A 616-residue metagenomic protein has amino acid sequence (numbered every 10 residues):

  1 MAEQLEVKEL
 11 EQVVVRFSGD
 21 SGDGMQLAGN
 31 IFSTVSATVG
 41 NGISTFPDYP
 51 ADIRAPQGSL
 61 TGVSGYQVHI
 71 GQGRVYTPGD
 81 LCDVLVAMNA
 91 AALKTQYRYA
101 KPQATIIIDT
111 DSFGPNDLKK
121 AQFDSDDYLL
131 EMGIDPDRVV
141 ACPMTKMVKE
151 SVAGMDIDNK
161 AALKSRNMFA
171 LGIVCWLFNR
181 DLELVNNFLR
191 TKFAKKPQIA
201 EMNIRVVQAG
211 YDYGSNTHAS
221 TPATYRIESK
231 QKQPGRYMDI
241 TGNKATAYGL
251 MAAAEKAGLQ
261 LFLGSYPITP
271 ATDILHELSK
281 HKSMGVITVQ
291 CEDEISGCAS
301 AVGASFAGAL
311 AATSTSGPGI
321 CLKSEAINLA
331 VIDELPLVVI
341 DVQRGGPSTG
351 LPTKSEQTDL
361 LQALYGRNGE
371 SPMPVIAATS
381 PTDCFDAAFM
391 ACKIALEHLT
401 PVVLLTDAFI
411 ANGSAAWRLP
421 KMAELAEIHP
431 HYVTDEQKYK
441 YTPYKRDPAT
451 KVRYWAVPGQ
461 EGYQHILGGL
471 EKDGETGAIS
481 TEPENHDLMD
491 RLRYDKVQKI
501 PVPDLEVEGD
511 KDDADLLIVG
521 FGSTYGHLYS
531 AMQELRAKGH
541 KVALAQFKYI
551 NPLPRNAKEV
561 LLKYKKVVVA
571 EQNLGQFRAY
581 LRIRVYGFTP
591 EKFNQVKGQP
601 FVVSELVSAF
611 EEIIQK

Functional and structural regions predicted by a protein language model:
A2-A257: Active-site cofactor/cluster-binding pocket
Q12, D52, E150-V152, A219-G235 (+6 more regions): Gly-rich Lys/Arg/Thr-decorated short loops/hinges at beta-loop-alpha junctions or inter-strand turns that position
Q12-A100, Y248, A253, L261-F262 (+3 more regions): Thiamine diphosphate
V13-D20, A170-G172, R236, L261-G264 (+5 more regions): Short glycine-rich or small-residue beta-strand-to-loop segments that form or flank ligand, phosphate, metal/Fe-S
P50-R54, F113-D117, M147, I295-G297 (+6 more regions): Short gly/pro/ser/thr-enriched loop/turn and capping motifs at secondary-structure boundaries
G79, I134-D137, A141-T145, K354-V403 (+4 more regions): Conserved thiamine diphosphate
R138-N167, L171-L182, N186-V207, Y211 (+2 more regions): Internal gly/pro-rich beta-alpha loop/helix module that stabilizes soluble enzyme cofactors or their anionic handles
K232, I240-G249, A257, C392 (+1 more regions): Flexible, low-complexity linker and terminal segments
